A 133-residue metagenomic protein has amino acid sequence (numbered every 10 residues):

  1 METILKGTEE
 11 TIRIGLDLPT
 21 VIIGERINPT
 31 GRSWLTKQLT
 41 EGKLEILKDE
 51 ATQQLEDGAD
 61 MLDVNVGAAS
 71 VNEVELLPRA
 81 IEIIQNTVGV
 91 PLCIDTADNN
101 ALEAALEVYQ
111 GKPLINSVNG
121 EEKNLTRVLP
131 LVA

Functional and structural regions predicted by a protein language model:
M1-A133: Domain-level signal for soluble alpha/beta catalytic cores
